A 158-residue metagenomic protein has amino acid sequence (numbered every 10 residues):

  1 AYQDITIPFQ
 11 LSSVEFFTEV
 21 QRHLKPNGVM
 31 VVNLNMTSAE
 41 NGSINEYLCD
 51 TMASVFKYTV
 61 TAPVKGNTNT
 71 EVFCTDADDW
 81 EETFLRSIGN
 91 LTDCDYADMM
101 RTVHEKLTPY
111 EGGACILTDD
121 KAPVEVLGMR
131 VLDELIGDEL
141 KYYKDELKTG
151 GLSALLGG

Functional and structural regions predicted by a protein language model:
A1, N35, V64: An acidic- and aromatic-residue-enriched active-site/binding cleft used to recognize and process polar
A1-L11, S38: A short SAM/SAH-binding and catalytic strip from SAM-dependent methyltransferases
Q10, V14, G42, E46 (+3 more regions): Non-membrane alpha-helical structural segments and their capping/turn regions in soluble enzymes
S12-P26: A short glycine-rich, Lys/Arg-flanked "PGG" loop and its adjoining helix->strand segment in the class I
F17-T18, G42-P63: Conserved Class I S-adenosyl-L-methionine
N27-L34: Conserved beta-strand signature within the Rossmann-like core of class I S-adenosyl-L-methionine
L34-M36, D78: A mature extracytoplasmic/lumenal domain signature
Y58-G158: Soluble small-group transferase modules, centered on the S-adenosyl donor enzyme superfamily
